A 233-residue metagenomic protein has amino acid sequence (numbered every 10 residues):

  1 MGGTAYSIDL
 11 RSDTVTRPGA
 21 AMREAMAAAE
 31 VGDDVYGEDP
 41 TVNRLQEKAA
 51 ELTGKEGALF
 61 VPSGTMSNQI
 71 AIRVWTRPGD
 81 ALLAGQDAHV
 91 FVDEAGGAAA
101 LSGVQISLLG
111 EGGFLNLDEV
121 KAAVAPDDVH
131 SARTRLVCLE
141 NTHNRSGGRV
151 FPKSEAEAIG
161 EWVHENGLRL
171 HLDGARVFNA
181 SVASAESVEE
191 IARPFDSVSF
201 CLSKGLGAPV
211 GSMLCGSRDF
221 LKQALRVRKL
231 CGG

Functional and structural regions predicted by a protein language model:
G2-G233: Conserved PLP-enzyme active-site core in the AAT-like
